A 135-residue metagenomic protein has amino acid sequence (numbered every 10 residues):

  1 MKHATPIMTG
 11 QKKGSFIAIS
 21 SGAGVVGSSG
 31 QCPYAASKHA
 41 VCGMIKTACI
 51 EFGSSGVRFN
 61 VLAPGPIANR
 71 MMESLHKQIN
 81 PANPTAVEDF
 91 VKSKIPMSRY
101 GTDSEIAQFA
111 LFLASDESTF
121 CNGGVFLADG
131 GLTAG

Functional and structural regions predicted by a protein language model:
M1, S37, I45: Active-site helix of classical SDR
P6, I50-E51, T119: Alpha-helical segment proximal to the catalytic Tyr-Lys
S21: Residue(s) in the substrate-gating loop at a strand-loop-helix junction that position the organic substrate next
V26, A110-L111, N122-G135: Short C-terminal tail/terminal secondary-structure segment of NAD(P)H-dependent dehydrogenase/reductase domains
V26-C32, S54-S55, S98, D103 (+1 more regions): Active-site loop immediately N-terminal to the catalytic Tyr-X3-Lys motif of short-chain dehydrogenase/reductase
G27-A35, T47, L75: Active-site loop-to-helix junction immediately N-terminal to the catalytic Tyr of the SDR YXXXK motif in Rossmann-fold
G53, R58, C121-G123: Short, small/polar-rich loop/turn modules that mediate ligand/substrate recognition or access, typified
F59, A63-S74, Q78: Short, flexible catalytic-loop segment of classical short-chain dehydrogenase/reductase
